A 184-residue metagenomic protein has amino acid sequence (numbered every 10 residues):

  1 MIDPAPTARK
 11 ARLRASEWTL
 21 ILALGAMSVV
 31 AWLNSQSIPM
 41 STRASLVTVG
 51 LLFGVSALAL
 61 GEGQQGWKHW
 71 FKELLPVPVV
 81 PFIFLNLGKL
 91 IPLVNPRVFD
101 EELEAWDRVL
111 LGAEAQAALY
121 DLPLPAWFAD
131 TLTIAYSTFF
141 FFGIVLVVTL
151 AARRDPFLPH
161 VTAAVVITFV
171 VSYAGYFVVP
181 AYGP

Functional and structural regions predicted by a protein language model:
M1-P184: Terminal transmembrane helix and immediately flanking juxtamembrane interfaces of multi-pass membrane proteins
